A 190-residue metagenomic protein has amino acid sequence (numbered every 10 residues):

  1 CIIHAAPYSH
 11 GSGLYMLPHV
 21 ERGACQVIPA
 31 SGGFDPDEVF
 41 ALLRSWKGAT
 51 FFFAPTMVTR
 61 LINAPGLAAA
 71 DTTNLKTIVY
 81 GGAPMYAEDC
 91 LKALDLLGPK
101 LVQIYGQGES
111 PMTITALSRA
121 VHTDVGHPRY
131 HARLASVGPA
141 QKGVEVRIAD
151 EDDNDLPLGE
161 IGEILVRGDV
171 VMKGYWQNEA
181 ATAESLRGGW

Functional and structural regions predicted by a protein language model:
C1, S9-A49, A64: Conserved AMP-binding/adenylation subdomain of ANL enzymes
A6-H10, W46, G106, N154-D155 (+2 more regions): AMP-binding (ANL) adenylation modules
E21-A24, G48-F53, I62-A132, E145 (+1 more regions): Gly/Ser/Thr-rich phosphate-binding loop
M57-V58, M85, V171: Alpha-helix capping/helix-boundary segments
L91, A135, A180: Active-site phosphate/pyrophosphate- and oxyanion-stabilizing loops and adjacent acidic/basic residues in soluble
S136-G143: Short coil-to-beta-strand transition motifs
P139, N154-G159, E163-W190: Conserved ATP-binding/catalytic segment of the ANL
